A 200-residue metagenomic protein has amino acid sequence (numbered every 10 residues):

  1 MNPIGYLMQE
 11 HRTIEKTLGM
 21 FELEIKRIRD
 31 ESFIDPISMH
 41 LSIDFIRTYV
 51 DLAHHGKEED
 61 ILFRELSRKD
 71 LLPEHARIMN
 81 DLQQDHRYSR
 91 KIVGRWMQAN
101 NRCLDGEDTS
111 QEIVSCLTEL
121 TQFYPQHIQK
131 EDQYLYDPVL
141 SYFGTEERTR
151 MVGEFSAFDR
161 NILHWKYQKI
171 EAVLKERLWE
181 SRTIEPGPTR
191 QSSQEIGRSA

Functional and structural regions predicted by a protein language model:
M1-A200: Small-residue-biased structural context
